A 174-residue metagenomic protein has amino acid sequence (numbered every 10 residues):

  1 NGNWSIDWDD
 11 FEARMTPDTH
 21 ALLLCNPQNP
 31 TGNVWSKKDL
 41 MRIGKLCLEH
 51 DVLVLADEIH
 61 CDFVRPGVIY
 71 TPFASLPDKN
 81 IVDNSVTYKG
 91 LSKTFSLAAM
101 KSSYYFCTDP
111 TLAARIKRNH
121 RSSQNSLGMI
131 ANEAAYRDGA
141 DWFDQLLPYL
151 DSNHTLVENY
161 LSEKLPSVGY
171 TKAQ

Functional and structural regions predicted by a protein language model:
N1: Substrate-binding/gating loop at the entrance of the active-site cleft, primarily in PLP-dependent aminotransferase-like
W4-D18, P30-L53, H60-L97: Active-site pre-lysine segment of PLP-dependent enzymes
D10, R14, D18, R42 (+8 more regions): Alpha-helical elements of Rossmann-like donor-binding domains used by nucleotide-donor carbohydrate transfer enzymes
L22-L23, N29: Short acidic, glycine-rich surface-loop motifs adjacent to enzyme active sites
L23-L24, V54-A56: Hydrophobic residues in well-ordered beta-strands that form the structural core
P27, E58-I59, A173-Q174: Short, well-ordered beta-to-alpha junction loops that form the rim of enzyme active sites and present histidine/acidic
N84-E163, S167-A173: PLP-dependent aminotransferase class I/II
